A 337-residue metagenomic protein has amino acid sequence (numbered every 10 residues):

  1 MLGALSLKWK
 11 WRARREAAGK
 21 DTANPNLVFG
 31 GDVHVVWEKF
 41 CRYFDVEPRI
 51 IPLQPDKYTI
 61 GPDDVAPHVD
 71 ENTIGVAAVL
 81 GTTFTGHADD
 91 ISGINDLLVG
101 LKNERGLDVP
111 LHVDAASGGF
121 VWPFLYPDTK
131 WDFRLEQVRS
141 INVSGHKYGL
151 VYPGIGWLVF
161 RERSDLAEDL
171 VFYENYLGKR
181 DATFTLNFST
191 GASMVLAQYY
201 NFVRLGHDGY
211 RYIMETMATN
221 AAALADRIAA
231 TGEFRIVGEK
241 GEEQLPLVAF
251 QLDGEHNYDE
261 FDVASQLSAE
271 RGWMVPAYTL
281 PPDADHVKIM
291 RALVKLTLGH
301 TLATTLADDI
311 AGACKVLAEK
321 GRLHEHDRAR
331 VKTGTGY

Functional and structural regions predicted by a protein language model:
M1-K8, E38, S92-N95, V195-Y199 (+5 more regions): Predominant activation on well-ordered alpha-helical scaffold segments within soluble catalytic domains
L2-D169, L177: Conserved PLP-enzyme active-site core in the AAT-like
V33-E38, G61-V69, N187, G191-M194 (+2 more regions): Structured alpha-helical segments in the cores of large, soluble enzyme domains
L53-P55, D165, L170-F188, F202-Y337: Conserved C-terminal alpha-helix-loop-beta "cap" of PLP-dependent enzymes that closes/shapes the active-site mouth
I60, D89-S92, E136, S189 (+4 more regions): Conserved active-site and cofactor/substrate-binding residues in soluble primary-metabolism enzymes
D114, I141, Q198, M217 (+1 more regions): Hydrophobic, well-ordered secondary-structure elements that form the walls of internal hydrophobic environments
V151, F184-Y200: PLP-dependent aminotransferase class I/II
